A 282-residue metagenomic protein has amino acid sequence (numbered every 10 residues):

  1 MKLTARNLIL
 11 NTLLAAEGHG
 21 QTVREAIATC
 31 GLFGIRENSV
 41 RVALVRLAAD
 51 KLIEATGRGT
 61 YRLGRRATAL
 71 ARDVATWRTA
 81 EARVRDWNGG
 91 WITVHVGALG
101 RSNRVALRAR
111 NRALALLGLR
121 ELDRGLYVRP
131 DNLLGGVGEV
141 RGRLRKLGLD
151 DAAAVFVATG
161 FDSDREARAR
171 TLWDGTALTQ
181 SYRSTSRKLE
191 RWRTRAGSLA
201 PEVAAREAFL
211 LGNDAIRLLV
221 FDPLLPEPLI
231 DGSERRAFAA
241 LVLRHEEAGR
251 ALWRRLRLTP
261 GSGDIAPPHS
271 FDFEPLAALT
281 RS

Functional and structural regions predicted by a protein language model:
M1-T12: Short alpha-helical segments that sit at the start of domains
H19-C30: Short acidic, hydrophobic short linear motifs in intrinsically disordered regions
A43-D50, L114: Basic amphipathic alpha-helical segments that dock to polyanions
A48-R58: A short, conserved structural fragment
G59-R65: Minor-groove-contacting beta-hairpin "wing" of winged helix-turn-helix DNA-binding domains
A69-I92: Short, amphipathic alpha-helical interaction segments positioned at domain boundaries
G100-A196: Mid-protein regulatory/catalytic core that forms ligand/cofactor-binding pockets and protein-protein interaction
A167-S282: C-terminal regulatory/effector modules of DNA-binding transcriptional regulators
